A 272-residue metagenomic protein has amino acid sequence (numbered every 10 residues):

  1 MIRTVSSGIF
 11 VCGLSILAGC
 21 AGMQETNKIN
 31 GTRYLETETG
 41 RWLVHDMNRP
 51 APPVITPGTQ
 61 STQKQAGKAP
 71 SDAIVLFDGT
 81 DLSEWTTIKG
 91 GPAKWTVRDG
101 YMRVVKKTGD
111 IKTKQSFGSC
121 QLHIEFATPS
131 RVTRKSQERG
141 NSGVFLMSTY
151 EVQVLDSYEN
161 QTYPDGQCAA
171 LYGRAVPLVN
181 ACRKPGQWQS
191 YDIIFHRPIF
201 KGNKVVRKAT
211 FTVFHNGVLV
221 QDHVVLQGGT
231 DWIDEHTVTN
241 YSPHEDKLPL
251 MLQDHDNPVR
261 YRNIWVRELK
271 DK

Functional and structural regions predicted by a protein language model:
M1-C12: Bacterial N-terminal signal peptides that target proteins for export
C20-K272: Carbohydrate-interacting regions of secretory-pathway proteins
